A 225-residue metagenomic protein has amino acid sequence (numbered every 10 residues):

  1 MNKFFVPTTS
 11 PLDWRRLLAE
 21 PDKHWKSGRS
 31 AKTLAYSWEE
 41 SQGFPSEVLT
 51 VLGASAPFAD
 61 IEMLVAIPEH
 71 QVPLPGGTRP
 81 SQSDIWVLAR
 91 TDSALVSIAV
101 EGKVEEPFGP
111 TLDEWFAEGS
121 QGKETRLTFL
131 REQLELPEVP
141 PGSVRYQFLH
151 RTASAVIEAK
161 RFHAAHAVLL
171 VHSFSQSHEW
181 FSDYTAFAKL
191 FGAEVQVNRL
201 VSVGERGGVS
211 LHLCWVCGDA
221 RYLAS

Functional and structural regions predicted by a protein language model:
M1-G77, D92: Acidic-basic catalytic patches of nuclease active cores, encompassing PD-(D/E)XK and other metal-cofactor nuclease
E69-G77, S83-A89, A155-A159: Catalytic micro-motifs at enzyme active sites that drive phosphoryl/nucleotidyl and oxygen chemistry
T78-S81, L95, S143-A153, S182: Short, well-structured alpha-helical interface segments that form or flank functional binding sites
V87-A99: Active-site beta-strand-loop-beta-strand hairpin of nuclease catalytic cores that positions key catalytic residues
A94, E106-T111, K160, S177-W180: Short catalytic/ligand-binding loop motif for oxyanion handling, primarily in non-cytosolic enzymes, centered on
A99-E105, H172-F174: Short loop/turn segments at strand-loop or loop-helix junctions that form parts of catalytic or ligand-binding pockets
F108-L169: Acidic, metal/cofactor-coordinating or nucleic-acid-engaging core segments within structured domains
Q147-S225: Non-catalytic C-terminal interaction segments of nucleic acid-processing enzymes
